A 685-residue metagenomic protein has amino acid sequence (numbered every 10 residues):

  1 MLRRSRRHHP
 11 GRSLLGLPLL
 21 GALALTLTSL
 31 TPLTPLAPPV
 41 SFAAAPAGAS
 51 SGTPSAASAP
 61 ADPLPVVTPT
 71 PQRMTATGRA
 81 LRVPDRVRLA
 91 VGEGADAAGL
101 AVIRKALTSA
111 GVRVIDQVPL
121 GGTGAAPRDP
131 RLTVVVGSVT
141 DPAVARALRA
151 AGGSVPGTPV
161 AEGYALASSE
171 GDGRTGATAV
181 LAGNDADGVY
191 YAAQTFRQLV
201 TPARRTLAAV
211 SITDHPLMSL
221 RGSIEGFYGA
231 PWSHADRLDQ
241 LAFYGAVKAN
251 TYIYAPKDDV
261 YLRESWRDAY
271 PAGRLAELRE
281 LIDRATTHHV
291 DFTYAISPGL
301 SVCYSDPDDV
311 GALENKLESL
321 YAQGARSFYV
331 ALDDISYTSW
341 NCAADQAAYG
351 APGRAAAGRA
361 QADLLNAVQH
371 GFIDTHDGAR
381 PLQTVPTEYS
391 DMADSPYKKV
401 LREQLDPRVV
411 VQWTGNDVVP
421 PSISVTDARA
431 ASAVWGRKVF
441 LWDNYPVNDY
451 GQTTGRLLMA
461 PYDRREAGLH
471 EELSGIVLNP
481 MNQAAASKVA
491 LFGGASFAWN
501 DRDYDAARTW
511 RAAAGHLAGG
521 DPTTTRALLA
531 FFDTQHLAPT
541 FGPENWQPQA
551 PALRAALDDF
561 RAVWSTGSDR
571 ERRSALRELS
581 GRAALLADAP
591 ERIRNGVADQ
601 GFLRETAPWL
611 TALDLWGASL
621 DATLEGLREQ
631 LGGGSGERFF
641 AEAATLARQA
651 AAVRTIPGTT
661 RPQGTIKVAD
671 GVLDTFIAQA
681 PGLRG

Functional and structural regions predicted by a protein language model:
M1-T53: Secretory targeting and sorting signals
L2-R3, P18-L19, L23, G52-R174 (+1 more regions): Acidic, contiguous N-terminal accessory segments
T68-P71, D505-G685: C-terminal functional modules
T77-G94, I224-G226, D258-Y261, S265 (+1 more regions): Acidic/histidine-rich, surface-exposed loop or edge segments in extracytoplasmic proteins
L89, D185, S223, Y244 (+4 more regions): Conserved, mostly hydrophobic/aromatic
L89-A95, V134-T140, A182-N184, G226-Y228 (+3 more regions): Structural motif
T158-E318, A322-Y329: Feature activates predominantly on carbohydrate-active enzymes
T201, F227, E264, A322 (+2 more regions): Catalytic-core regions of glycoside hydrolase
